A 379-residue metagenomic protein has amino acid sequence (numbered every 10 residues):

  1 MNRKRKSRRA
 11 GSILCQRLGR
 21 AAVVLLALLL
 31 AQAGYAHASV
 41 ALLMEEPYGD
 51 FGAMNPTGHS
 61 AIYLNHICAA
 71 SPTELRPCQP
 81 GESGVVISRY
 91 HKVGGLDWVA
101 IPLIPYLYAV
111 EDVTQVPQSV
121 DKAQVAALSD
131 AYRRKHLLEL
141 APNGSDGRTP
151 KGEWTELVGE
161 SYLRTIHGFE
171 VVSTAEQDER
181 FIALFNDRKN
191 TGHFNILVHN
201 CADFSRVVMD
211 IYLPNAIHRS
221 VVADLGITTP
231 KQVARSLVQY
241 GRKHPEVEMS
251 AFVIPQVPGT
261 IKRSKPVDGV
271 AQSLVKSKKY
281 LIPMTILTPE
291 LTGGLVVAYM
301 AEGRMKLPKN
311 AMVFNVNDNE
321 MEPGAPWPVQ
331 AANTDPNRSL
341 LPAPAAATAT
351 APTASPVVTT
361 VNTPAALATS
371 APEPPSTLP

Functional and structural regions predicted by a protein language model:
R3-A22: Bacterial N-terminal signal peptides that target proteins for export
G19-Q32: Bacterial N-terminal signal peptides
Q32-A38: Sec/Tat signal peptide C-region and signal peptidase I cleavage site
A36, M54-P56: Extracellular/periplasmic catalytic domains that process cell-envelope and extracellular macromolecules
V40, G58-I62: Residue-level detector of short, conserved catalytic/binding motifs and their immediate flanks
L42-G49: N-terminal post-signal-peptidase region of extra-cytosolic proteins
D50, S60, I67-S71, R76-L140 (+4 more regions): Soluble extramembrane regions of membrane proteins in the secretory/endomembrane system
S129-P379: Activation targets extended, charge/polar-rich intrinsically disordered C-terminal tails
